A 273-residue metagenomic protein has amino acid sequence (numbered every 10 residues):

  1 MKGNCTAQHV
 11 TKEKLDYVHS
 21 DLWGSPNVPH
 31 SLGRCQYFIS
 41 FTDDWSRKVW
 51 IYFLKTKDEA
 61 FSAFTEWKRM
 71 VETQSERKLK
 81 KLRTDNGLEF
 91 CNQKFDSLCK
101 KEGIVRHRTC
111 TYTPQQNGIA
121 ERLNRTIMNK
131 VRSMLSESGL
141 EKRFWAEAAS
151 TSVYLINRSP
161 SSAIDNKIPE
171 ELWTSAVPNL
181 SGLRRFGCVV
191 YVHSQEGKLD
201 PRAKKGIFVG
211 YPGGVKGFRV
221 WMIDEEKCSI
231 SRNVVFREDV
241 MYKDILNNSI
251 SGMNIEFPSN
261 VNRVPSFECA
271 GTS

Functional and structural regions predicted by a protein language model:
M1-F53, F64, E196-L199: An active-site-proximal beta-strand-loop segment
M1-T6, N157-L180: Amphipathic alpha-helical
H9, D16-H19, F38-F41, W50-F53 (+7 more regions): Beta-strand cores of modular interaction/reader domains in eukaryotic scaffold and signaling proteins, especially PDZ
W23-S25, D44-R47, K57-E59, G87-E89 (+7 more regions): Conserved beta-strand elements of beta-rich interaction domains across eukaryotes, especially beta-propellers
C35, Y52-S75, E226-S229, V234-V235: Active-site beta-loop-alpha junctions of metal-dependent nucleic acid enzymes, especially the RNase H-like/DDE
K80, R143, A163-I164, E170-W173 (+2 more regions): Retroelement integrase C-terminal DNA-binding domain
T84-N86, F90-L98, R106-K130, K142-V153: RNase H-like two-metal-ion nuclease catalytic core shared by retroviral integrases and related mobile-element nucleases
R122-I164, K205-I207, P212-G214: Charged alpha-helix within mobile-element recombinases
